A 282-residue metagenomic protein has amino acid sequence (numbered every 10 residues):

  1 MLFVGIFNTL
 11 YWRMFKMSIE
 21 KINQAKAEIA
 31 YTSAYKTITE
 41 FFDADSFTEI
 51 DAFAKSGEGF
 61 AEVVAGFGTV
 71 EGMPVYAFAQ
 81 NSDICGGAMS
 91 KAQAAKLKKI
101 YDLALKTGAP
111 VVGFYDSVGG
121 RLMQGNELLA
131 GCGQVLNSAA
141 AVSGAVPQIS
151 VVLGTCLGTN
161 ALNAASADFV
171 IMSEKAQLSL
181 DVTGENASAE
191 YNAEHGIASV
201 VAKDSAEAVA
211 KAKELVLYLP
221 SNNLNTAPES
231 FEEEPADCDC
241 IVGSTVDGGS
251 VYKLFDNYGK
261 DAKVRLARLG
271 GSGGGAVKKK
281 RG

Functional and structural regions predicted by a protein language model:
L2-I149, T155, N160, S166-A176 (+1 more regions): Terminal-region recognition feature
S179-D181: Nucleotide-binding motor/catalytic cores of P-loop/tubulin-like NTPases across gene-expression machines
